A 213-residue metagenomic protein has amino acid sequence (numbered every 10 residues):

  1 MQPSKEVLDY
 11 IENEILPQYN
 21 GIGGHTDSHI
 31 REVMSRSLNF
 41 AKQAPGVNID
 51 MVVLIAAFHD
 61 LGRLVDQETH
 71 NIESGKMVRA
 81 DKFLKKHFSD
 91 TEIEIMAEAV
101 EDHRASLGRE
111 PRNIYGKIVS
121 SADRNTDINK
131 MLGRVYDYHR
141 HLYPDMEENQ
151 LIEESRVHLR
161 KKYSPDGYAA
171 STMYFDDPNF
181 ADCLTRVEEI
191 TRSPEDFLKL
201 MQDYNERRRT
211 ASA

Functional and structural regions predicted by a protein language model:
M1-L16: Short alpha-helical hairpin
Q2, Y19-P45, F58, L107-A213: Divalent metal-dependent phosphate-bond-processing catalytic cores, especially two-metal-ion Mg2+/Mn2+ enzymes that act
V33-M34, T69-L84: An active-site-proximal "capping" alpha-helix that borders the catalytic cofactor pocket
K42, G62-D66, K85-F88: Amphipathic alpha-helical interaction elements
I49-D66, H70, S74, I95-A105: His-Asp-centered metal-binding catalytic motifs of divalent-metal-dependent phosphohydrolases/nucleases
L84-F88, S106-E110: Short helix-to-loop capping/linker segments positioned immediately adjacent to catalytic or ligand/cofactor-binding
S89, I93-E94: Membrane-interface starts of transmembrane alpha-helices
